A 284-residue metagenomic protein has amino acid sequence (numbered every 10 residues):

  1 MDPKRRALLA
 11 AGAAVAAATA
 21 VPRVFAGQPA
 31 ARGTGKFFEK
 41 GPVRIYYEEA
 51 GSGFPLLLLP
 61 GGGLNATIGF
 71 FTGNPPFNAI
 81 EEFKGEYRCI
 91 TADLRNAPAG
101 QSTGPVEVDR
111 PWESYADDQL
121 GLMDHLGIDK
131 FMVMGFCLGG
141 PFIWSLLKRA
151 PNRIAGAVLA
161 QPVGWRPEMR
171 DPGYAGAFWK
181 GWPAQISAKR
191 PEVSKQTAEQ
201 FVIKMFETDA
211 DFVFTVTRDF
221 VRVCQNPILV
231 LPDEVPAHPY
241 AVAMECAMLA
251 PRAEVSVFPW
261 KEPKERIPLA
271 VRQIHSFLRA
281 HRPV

Functional and structural regions predicted by a protein language model:
M1-P3: N-terminal secretory signal peptides
A7-A26: N-terminal export signals
V43-Q101: Conserved HGGG/HGGXW glycine-rich cap/lid loop of the alpha/beta-hydrolase fold
S114-K130: Conserved acidic catalytic loop of the alpha/beta-hydrolase fold
K130-L159, V163-W165: Conserved hydrolase catalytic core segment
C224, V230-L231: Short beta-strand/loop motif that positions the catalytic acidic residue of the alpha/beta-hydrolase fold
A237-V242: Conserved alpha/beta-hydrolase "acid-adjacent" motif
S256-V284: Catalytic active-site module of serine/aspartate enzymes centered on a nucleophile-bearing elbow/loop
